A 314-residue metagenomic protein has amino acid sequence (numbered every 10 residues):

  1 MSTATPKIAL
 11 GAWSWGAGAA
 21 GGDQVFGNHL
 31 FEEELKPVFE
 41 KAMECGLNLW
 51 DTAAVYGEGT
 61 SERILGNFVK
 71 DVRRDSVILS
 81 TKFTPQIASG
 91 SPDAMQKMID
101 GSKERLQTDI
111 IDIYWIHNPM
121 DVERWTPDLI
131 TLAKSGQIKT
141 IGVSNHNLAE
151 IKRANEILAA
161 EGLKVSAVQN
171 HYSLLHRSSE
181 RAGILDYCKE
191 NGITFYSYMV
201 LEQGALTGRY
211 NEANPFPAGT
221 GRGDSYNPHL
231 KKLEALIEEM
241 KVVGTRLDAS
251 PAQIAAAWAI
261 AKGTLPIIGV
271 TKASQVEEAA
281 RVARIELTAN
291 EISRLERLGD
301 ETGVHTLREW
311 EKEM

Functional and structural regions predicted by a protein language model:
M1-V77: N-terminal binding-site loop/beta-alpha segment at the start of enzyme catalytic domains that lines or forms
S2-A4, G66-S76, D100-Q107, I130-K134 (+1 more regions): Acidic (Asp/Glu)-rich catalytic clusters
T5-A9, N48-L49, S76-K82, I110-I113 (+4 more regions): Structural preference for beta-strand elements that scaffold enzyme active sites
A19-E33, F83-D93, N118: Active-site mouth loops of central-metabolism enzymes
N28-A42, G90-L106, W125, I151-N155: Short, acidic/polar
A53-E62, Q86-S91, H117-R124, L148-A149 (+1 more regions): Acidic-and-aromatic substrate-binding clefts and catalytic sites of carbohydrate-active enzymes
E104-R124: Active-site groove signature of glycoside hydrolases
P119-M314: Beta/alpha (TIM)-barrel catalytic core signal, keyed to glycine-rich beta->alpha loops juxtaposed to Asp/Glu that bind
